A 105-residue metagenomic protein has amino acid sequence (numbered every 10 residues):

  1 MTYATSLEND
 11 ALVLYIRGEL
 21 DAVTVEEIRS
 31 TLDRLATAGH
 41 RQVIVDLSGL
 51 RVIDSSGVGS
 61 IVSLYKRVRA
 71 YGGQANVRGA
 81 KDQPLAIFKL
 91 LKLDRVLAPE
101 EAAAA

Functional and structural regions predicted by a protein language model:
M1-V52, S63-A105: STAS-like cytosolic regulatory interaction modules
G59-S60: Charged helix-capping and loop-helix junction motifs
